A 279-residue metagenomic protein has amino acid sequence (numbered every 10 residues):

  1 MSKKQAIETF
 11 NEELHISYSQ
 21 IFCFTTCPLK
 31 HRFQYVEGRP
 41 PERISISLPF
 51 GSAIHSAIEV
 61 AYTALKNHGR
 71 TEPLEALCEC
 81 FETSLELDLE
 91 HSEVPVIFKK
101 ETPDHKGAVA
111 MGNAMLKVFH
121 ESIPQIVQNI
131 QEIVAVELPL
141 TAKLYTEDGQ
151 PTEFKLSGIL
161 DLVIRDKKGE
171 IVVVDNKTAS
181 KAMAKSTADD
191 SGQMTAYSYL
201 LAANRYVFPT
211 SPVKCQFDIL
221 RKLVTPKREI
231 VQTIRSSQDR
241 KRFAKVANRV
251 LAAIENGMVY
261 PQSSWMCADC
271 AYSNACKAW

Functional and structural regions predicted by a protein language model:
M1-I16, L144: Long, acidic, intrinsically disordered low-complexity segments
M1-K4, K168, K241-W279: Accessory terminal regions of nucleic-acid processing enzymes
F22, T26-K66, V109-L116, E137 (+1 more regions): Nuclease catalytic cores
F24-R32, A53, E72-V96, T210-L223: Short, compositionally biased low-complexity segments
P28-P41, V173-A179, V246-A253: Short amphipathic alpha-helical segments and their helix-coil junctions
I46, F50, A108-G112, D190-Q193 (+2 more regions): Hydrophobic (often cysteine-bearing) scaffold residues that line and stabilize catalytic clefts of nucleotide/cofactor
A57-P139, L144-T146: A non-catalytic, helix-rich entry segment at domain boundaries
L138-V246: Mg2+/Mn2+-dependent nuclease catalytic core
